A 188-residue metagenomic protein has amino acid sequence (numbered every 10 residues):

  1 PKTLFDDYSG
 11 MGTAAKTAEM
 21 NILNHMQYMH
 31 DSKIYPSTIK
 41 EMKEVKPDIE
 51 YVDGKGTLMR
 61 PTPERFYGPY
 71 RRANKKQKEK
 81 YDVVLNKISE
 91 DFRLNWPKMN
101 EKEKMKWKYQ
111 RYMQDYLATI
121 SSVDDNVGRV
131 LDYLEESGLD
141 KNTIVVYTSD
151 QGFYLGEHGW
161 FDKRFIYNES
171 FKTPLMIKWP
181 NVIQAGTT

Functional and structural regions predicted by a protein language model:
P1-N142, V146-T188: Active-site-proximal cap/lid insertion segments
